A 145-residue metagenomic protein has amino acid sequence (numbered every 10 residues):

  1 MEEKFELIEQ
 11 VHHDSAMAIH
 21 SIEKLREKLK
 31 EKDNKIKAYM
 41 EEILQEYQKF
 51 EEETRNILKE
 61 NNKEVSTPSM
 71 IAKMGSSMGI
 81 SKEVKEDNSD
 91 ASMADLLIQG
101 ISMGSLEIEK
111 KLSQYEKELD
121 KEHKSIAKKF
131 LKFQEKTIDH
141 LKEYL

Functional and structural regions predicted by a protein language model:
M1-E31, S92-K117: Alpha-helical bundle segments that constitute or directly flank the non-heme di-iron/ferroxidase center
E3-V11, K32-E52, D90-L97, L119-F133: Alpha-helical scaffold segments that form or flank carboxylate-/histidine-based iron centers
E6, K24, E31, A38 (+8 more regions): Generic preference for well-ordered secondary structure
H12, A16-I19, R26, E41-L44 (+6 more regions): Generic structural concept
H20-E27, E52-K59, K63, E83 (+3 more regions): Charged/polar positions within long, soluble alpha-helices
E27-L44, K59-S76, E109, E116 (+1 more regions): Short, charge-rich amphipathic segments
E52, N56-A91, Q99-L106: Carboxylate-rich helix-loop segments that flank metal/cofactor sites and access channels in metalloenzymes
L96, G100-L145: Preference for long, well-ordered alpha-helical segments
